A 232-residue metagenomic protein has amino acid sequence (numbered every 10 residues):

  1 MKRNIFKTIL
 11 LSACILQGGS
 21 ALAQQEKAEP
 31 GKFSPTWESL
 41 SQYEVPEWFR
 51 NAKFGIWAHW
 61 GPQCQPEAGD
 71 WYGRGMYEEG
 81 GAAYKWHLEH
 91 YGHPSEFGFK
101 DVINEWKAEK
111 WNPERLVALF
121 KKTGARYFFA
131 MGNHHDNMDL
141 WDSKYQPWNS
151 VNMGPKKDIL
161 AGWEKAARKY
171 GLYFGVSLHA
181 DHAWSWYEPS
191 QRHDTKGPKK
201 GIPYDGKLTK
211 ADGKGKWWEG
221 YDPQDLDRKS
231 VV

Functional and structural regions predicted by a protein language model:
M1, I15-L16, V231: Long, low-complexity, tandem-repeat intrinsically disordered regions
M1-I9: Bacterial N-terminal signal peptides that target proteins for export
T8-G18: Bacterial N-terminal signal peptides
G19-A23: Sec/Tat signal peptide C-region and signal peptidase I cleavage site
Q24-V232: Mature catalytic domains of secreted/periplasmic carbohydrate-active enzymes
